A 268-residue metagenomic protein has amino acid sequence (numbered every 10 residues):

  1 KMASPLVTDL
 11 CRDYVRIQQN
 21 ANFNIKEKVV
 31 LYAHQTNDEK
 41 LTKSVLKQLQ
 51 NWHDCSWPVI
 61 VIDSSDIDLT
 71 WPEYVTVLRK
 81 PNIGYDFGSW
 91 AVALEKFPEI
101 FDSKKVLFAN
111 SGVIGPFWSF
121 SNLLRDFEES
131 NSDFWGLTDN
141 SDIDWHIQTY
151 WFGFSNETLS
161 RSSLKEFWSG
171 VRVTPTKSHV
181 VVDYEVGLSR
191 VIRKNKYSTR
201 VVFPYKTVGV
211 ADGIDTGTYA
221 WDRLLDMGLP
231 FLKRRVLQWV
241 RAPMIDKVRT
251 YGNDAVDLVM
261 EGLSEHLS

Functional and structural regions predicted by a protein language model:
K1-S268: ER/Golgi luminal nucleotide-sugar-dependent glycosyltransferases, focusing on the catalytic module
